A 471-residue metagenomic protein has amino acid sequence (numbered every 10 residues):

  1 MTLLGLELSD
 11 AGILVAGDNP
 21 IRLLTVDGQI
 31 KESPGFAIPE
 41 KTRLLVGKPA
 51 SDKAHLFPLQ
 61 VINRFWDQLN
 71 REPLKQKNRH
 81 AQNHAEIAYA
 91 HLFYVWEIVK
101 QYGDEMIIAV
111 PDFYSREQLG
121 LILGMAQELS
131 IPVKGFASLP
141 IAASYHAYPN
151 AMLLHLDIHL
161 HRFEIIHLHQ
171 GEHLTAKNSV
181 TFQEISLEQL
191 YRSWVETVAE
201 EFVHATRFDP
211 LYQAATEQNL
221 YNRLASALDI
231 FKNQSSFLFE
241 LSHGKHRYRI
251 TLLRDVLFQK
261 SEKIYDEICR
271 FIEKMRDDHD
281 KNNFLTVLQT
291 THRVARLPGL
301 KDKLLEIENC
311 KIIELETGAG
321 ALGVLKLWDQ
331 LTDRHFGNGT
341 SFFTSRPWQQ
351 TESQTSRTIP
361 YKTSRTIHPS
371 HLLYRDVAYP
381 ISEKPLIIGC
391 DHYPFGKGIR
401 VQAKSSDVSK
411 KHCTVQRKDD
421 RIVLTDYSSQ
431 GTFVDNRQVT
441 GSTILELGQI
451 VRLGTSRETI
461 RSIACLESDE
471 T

Functional and structural regions predicted by a protein language model:
M1-L4, S130-H159, L322-Q330: Conserved phosphate-binding catalytic cores of ATP/NTP-utilizing and phosphoryl-transfer enzymes
M1-V26, I30-K31, A147-K177, K232-F237: Gly/Thr-rich phosphate-binding beta-strand-loop-beta motif of the actin/hexokinase/Hsp70
G12, P20-A109, F231-K232, F239 (+2 more regions): Conserved phosphate-binding loops in N-terminal lobes of ATP-dependent enzymes of the actin/Hsp70/sugar-kinase
D18, R79, Q430, V434-R437 (+1 more regions): Short strand-turn-strand beta-turns centered on an Asx-Gly dipeptide
P34, L168-R254: Phosphate-binding glycine-rich/basic clefts of nucleotide- and phosphate-handling proteins, predominantly
H84-Y148: Active-site neighborhood for divalent-cation/phosphate handling
I230-Q350: Helical "lid/coupling" subdomains associated with nucleotide-phosphate turnover
Q330-S409, Q416-D419, L445, I450 (+1 more regions): Intrinsically disordered, low-complexity acidic Ser/Thr-rich regulatory segments
